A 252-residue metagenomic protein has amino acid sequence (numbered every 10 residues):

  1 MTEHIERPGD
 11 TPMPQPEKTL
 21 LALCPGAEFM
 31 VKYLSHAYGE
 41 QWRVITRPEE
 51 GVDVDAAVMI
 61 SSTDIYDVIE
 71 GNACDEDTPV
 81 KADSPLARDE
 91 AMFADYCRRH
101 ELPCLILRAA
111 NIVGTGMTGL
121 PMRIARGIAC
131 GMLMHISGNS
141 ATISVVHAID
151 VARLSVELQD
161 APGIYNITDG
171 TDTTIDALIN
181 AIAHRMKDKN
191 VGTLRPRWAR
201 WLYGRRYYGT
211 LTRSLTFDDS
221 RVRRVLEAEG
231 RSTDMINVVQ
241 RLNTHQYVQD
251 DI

Functional and structural regions predicted by a protein language model:
T2-P12, K18-L20, E229-I252: Amphipathic terminal alpha-helices
P14, K18-G39: N-terminal Rossmann NAD(P)H-binding glycine-rich loop of SDR-like oxidoreductase domains
A22, M117-R123, I136-P162: Substrate-positioning beta->alpha
V68-I106, N111-I112: Catalytic helix-loop patch of NAD(P)-dependent Rossmann-fold dehydrogenases
H100-I106, A110-I143: NAD(P)-dependent short-chain dehydrogenase/reductase
A148, T174-N180, R200-G230, Y247-Q249: Conserved C-terminal active-site "lid" loop/helix of NAD(P)H-dependent oxidoreductases that clamps the redox cofactor
A148-V151, I167, L178, V222 (+1 more regions): Non-catalytic, hydrophobic alpha-helical segments
L154-Y207, D251-I252: Mid/C-terminal beta-alpha module of Rossmann-like enzyme folds, strongest in SDR-family dehydrogenases/epimerases
